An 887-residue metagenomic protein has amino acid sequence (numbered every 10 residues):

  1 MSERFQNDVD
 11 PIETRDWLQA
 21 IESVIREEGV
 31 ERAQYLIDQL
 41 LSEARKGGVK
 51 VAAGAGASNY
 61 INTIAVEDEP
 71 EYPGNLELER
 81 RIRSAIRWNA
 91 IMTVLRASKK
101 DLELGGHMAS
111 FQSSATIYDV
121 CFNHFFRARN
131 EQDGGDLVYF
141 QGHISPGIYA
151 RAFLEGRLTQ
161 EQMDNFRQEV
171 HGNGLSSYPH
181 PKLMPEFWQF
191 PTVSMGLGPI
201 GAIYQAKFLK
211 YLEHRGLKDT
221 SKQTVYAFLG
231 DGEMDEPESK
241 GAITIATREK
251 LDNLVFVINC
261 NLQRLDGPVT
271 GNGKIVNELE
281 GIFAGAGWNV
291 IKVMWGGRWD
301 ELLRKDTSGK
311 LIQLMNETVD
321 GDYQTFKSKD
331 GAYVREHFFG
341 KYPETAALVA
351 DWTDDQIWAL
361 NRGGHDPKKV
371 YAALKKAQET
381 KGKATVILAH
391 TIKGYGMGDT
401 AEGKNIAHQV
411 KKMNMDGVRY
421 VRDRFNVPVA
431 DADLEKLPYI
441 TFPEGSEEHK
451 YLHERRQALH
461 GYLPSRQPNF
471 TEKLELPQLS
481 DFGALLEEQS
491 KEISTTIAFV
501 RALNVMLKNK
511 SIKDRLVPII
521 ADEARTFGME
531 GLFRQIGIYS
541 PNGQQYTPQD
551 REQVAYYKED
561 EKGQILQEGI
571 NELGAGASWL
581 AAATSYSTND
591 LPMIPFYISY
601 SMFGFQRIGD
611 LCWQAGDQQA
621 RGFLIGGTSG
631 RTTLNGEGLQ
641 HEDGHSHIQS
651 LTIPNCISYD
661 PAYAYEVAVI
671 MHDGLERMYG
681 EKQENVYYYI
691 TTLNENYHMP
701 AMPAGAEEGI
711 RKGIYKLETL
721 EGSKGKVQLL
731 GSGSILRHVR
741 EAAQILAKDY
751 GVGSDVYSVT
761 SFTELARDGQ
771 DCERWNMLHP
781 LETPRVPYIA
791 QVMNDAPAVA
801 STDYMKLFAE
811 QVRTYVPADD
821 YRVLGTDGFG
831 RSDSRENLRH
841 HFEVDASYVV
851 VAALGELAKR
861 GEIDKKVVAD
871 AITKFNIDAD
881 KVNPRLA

Functional and structural regions predicted by a protein language model:
S2-E155, V421, I493-N509, I520: N-terminal amphipathic, basic-rich helices that act as targeting or association modules
E3, A20-S23, E71-E79, A97-G106 (+14 more regions): Glycine- and acidic
R4, Q168-P191, Y211-K222, K240-I440 (+6 more regions): Thiamine diphosphate
E69-A90, F111, F126-R129, D136-L137 (+8 more regions): Non-catalytic terminal/interface segments that mediate subunit docking, oligomerization, and allosteric communication
E69-I86, A90-K100, H107-E249, N272-G273 (+6 more regions): Cofactor-binding active-site loop characterized by glycine-rich and histidine/acidic residues
A227-F228, F256, I519, I625 (+2 more regions): Residue-level marker for buried hydrophobic side chains located in beta-strands that build the well-ordered beta-sheet
A227-F228, M234, D610-R631, G636: A structural-propensity feature for long, helix-poor, extended segments
G230-E233, C260, T391, E523 (+2 more regions): Active-site metal-binding loops of divalent metal-dependent hydrolases
